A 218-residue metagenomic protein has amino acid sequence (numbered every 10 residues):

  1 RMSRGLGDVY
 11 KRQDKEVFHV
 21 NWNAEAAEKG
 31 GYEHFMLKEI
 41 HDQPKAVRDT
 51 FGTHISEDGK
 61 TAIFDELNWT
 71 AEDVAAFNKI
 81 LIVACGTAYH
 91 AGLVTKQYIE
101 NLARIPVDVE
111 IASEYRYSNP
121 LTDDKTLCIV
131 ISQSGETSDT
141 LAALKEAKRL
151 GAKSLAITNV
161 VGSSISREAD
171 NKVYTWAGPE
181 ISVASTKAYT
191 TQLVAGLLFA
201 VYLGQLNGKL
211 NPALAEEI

Functional and structural regions predicted by a protein language model:
R1-L6, Y10: Single conserved hydrophobic/aromatic residue that forms the stacking wall/gate of nucleotide- or nucleobase-binding
D8, E16-H19, G52, V94-K96 (+1 more regions): Composition- and surface-driven signal marking solvent-exposed, interaction-prone regions in large proteins
R12-I55, G59-A62: Flexible inter-domain linker/hinge segments
Y32, M36, T191, E217: Conserved acidic
T50, I63-K79, L121-D123: Glycine-rich phosphate/diphosphate-binding loops that line cofactor/substrate pockets in enzymes
I55, F64-E66, G208-I218: Short alpha-helical "patches" and their helix-cap loops
A75-E216: Glycine-rich phosphate-binding loops that contact phosphosugars or nucleotide phosphates
